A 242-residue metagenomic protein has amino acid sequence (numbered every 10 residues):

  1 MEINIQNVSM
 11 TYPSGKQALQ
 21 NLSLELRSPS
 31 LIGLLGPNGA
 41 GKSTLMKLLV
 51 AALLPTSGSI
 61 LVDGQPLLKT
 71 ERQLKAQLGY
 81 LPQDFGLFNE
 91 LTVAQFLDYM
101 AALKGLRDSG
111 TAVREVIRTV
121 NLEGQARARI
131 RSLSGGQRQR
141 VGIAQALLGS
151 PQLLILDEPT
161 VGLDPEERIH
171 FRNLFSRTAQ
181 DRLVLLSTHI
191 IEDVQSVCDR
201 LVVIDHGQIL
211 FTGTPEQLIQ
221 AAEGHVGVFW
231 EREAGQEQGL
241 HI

Functional and structural regions predicted by a protein language model:
M1-I5, S9-N21, S28, T70-E71: A short, flexible loop at the N-terminus of ABC-type nucleotide-binding domains that lies
V50: Helix-to-loop junction immediately C-terminal to a conserved catalytic motif
G58-K69, Q73-L74: Conserved ABC transporter NBD signature motif
D98, A102-Q125: Conserved ABC ATPase "signature" region
R129-L133: Conserved ABC ATPase signature
L154-E158, L163: Catalytic Walker B motif of ABC-type/P-loop ATPase nucleotide-binding domains
H170-I242: ABC transporter nucleotide-binding domain
